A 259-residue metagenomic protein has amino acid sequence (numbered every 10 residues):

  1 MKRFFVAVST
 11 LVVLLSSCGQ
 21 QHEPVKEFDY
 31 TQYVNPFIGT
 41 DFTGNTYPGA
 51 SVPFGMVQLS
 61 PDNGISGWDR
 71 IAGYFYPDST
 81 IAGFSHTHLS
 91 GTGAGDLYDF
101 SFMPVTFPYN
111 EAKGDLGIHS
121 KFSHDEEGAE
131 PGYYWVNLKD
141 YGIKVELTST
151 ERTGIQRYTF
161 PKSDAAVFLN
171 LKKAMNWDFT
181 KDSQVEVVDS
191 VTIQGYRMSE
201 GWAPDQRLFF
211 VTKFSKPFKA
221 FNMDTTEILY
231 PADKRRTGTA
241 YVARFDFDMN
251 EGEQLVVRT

Functional and structural regions predicted by a protein language model:
K2-S9: Sec-dependent signal peptide recognition, specifically the positively charged N-region followed immediately by
L15-S17: C-terminal motif of bacterial Sec signal peptides marking the signal peptidase cleavage site
G19-Q21: Extended, charged interaction scaffolds in large complex subunits
E23-T259: Accessory carbohydrate-recognition regions in carbohydrate-active enzymes
